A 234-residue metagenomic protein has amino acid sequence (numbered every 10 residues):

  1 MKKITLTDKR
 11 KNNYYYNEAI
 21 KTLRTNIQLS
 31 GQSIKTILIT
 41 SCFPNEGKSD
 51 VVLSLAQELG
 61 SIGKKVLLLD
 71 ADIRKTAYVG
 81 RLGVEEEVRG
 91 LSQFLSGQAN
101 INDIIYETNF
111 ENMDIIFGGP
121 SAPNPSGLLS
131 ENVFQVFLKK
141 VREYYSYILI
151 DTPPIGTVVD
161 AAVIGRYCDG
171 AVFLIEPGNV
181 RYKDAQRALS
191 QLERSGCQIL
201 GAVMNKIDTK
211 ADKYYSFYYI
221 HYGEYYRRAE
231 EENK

Functional and structural regions predicted by a protein language model:
K2-K21, T25-Q32, S41-E46, Q57 (+1 more regions): P-loop/Walker-type NTP enzyme "switch/lid" segment
K2-T5, Q186-K234: Hydrophobic micro-sites
L38-T40, F117-G118, I150-D151, F173-E176 (+1 more regions): Conserved beta-strand segments of the P-loop GTPase G domain that flank and frequently precede/overlap
D50-V51, L55: Hydrophobic positions on the alpha1 helix immediately C-terminal to the Walker A/P-loop
S61-L67: Helical hairpin unit composed of two closely spaced alpha helices linked by a short loop
V66, I148, A171, I199-L200: Hydrophobic anchor at the start of a short beta-strand that flanks the dinucleotide cofactor-binding loop
I73-K75, N100, P120-P123, I155-G156 (+2 more regions): Conserved nucleotide-binding/hydrolysis micro-motifs of P-loop NTPases
K140-E143, I155-G178: Inter-motif core of Ras-like GTPase G domains
